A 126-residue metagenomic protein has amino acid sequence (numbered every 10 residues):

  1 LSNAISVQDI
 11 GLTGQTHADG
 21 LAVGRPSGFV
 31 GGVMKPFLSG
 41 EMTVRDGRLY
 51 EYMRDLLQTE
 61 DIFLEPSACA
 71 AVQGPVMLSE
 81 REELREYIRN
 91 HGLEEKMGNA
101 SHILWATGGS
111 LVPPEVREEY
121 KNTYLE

Functional and structural regions predicted by a protein language model:
L1-P36, E86-E126: Glycine-rich phosphate/pyrophosphate-binding loop at beta-loop-alpha junctions
R25-E94: Active-site-adjacent helical/loop segments in soluble small-molecule enzymes
